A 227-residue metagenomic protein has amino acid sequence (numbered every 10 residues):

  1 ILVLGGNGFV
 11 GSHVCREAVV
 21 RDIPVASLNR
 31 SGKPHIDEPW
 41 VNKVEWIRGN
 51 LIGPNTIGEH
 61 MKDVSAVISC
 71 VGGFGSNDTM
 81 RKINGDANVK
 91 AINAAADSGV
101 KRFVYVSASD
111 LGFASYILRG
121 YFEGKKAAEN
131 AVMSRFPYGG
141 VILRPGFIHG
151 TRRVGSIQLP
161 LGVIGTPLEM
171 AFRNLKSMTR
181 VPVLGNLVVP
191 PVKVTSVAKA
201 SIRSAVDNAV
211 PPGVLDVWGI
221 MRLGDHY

Functional and structural regions predicted by a protein language model:
I1-I23: N-terminal Rossmann NAD(P)H-binding glycine-rich loop of SDR-like oxidoreductase domains
L2, K33-K90, A94-S98, D110-F113 (+1 more regions): NAD(P)H-binding glycine-rich loop region in Rossmannoid oxidoreductase-like domains and their noncatalytic homologs
G6, R30, A108: Cofactor-binding loop segments of dinucleotide-utilizing enzymes, especially the Rossmann-like FAD- and NAD(P)+-binding
G8, H13, V181-Y227: Mid/C-terminal beta-alpha module of Rossmann-like enzyme folds, strongest in SDR-family dehydrogenases/epimerases
S12, R16-V20, N93, D97 (+3 more regions): Short, well-ordered alpha-helices that flank and scaffold nucleotide-derived cofactor binding pockets
I23-R30: Conserved glycine-rich Rossmann-like NAD(P)H-binding loop of the short-chain dehydrogenase/reductase
N77-T166: Glycine-/Pro-rich loop/turn segments that contact NAD(P) or position catalytic residues in Rossmann-like domains
P145-T179, V217-H226: Terminal hydrophobic/aromatic helix or amphipathic segment near a protein terminus
